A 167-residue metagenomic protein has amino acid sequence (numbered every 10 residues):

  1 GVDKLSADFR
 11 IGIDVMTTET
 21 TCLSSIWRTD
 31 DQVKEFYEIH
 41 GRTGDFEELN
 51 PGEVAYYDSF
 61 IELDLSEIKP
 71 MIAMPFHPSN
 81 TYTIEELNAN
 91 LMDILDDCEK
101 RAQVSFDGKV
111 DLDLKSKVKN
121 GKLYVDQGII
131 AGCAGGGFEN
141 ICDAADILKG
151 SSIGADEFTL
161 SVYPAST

Functional and structural regions predicted by a protein language model:
G1-T167: Fe-S-dependent hydro-lyases/dehydratases of central metabolism
